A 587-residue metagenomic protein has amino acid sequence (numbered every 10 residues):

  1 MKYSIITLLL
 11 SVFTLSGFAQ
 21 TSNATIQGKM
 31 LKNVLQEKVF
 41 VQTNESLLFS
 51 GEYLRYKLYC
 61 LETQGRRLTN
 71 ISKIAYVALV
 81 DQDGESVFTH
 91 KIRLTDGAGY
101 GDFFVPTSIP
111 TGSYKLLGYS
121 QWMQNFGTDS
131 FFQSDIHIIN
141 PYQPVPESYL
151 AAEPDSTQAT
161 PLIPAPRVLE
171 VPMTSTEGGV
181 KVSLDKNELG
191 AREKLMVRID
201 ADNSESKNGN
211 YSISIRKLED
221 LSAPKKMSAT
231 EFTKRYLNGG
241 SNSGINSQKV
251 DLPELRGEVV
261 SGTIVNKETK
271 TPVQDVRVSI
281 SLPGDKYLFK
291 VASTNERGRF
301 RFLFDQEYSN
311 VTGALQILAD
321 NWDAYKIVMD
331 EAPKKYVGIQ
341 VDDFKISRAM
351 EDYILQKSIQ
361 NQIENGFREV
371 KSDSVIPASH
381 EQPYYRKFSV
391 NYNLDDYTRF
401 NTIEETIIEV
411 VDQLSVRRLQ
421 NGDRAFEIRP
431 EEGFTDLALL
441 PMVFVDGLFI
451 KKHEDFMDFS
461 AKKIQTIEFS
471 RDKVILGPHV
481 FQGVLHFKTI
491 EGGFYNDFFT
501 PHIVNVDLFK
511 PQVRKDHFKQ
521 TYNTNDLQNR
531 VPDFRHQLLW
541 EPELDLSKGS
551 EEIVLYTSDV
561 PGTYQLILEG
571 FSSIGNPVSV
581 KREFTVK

Functional and structural regions predicted by a protein language model:
M1-G28, I199: Bacterial Sec-dependent N-terminal signal peptides
Q20-E37, L48-F49, Y56-I92: Contiguous segments within soluble domain cores/interaction surfaces
M30-V34, E45, F49, N70 (+9 more regions): Surface-exposed, low-complexity/disordered segments and acidic/polar micro-motifs at processing/linker regions
Y76-V80, S212-S214, R277-S279, M442-F444 (+1 more regions): Beta-strand signatures of extracellular beta-sandwich domains
G99-T107, S113-K115: Ligand-binding face of N-terminal immunoglobulin V-set domains in extracellular IgSF glycoproteins
I408-V443, L476-G477, V484-G492: Extracytoplasmic beta-strand/coil segments of soluble accessory domains associated with Gram-negative outer-membrane
E427-S470: Periplasmic plug
